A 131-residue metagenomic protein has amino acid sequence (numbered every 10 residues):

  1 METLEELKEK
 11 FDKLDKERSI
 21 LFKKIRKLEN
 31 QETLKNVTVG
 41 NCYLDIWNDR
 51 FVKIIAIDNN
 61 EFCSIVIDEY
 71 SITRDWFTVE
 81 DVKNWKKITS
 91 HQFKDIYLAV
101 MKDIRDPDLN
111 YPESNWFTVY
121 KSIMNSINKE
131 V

Functional and structural regions predicted by a protein language model:
M1-E9: Acidic, low-complexity intrinsically disordered segments
E2, S126-V131: Short acidic DE-rich linear segments
K13-T38: Mixed-charge, Lys/Arg-rich low-complexity intrinsically disordered regions
D15-R18, D45, S64, D68 (+2 more regions): Polar/charged side chains located within well-ordered beta-strands of beta-rich proteins
T38-N48: Tryptophan-anchored aromatic micro-motifs
C42-L44, I54-I55, W85: Assembly/interface hotspot detector across virion components, adhesins/toxins, and nucleic-acid enzymes
W47-F51, I55-W76: Basic/aromatic-rich interaction segments and small domains that mediate binding to polyanionic partners
Y70-N128: Intrinsically disordered, low-complexity, charged/polar segments
